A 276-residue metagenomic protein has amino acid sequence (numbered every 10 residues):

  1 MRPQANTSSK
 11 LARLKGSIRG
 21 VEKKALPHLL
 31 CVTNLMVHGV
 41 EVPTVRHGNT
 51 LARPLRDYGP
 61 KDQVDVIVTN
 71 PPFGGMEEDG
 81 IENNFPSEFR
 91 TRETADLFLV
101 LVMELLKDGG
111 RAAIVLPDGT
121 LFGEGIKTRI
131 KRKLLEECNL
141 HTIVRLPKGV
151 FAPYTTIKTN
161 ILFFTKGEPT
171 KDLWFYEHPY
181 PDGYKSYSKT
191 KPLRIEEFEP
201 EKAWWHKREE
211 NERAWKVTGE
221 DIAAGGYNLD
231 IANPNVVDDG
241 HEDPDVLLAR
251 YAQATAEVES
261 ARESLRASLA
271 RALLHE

Functional and structural regions predicted by a protein language model:
M1-L11: Conserved SAM-binding loop of SAM-dependent methyltransferases across substrates and taxa, primarily the Class I
S9-R13, M36-V37, K133-E136: Short, conserved catalytic or adaptor-binding loops enriched in Gly and charged residues
L11-S17, G110-I114: Short, surface-exposed connector motifs at secondary-structure boundaries
I18-E22: Conserved SAM-binding motif I beta-strand of class I
K23, P27-L30, F98, R250: Generic hydrophobic secondary-structure packing signal
L26-K61: S-adenosyl-L-methionine
H47, A52-R53, G59-E276: A conserved structural/catalytic subdomain of Rossmann-like adenosyl-cofactor enzymes
